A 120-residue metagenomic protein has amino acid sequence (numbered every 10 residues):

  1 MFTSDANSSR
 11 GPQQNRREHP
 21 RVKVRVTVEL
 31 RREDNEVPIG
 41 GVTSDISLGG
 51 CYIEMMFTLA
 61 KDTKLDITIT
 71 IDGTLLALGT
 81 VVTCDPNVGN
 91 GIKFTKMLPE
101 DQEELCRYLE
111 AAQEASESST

Functional and structural regions predicted by a protein language model:
M1-I46, C106-T120: N-terminal helix initiation/capping motif
Q14-N15, K64-D66, L78-T80: Short beta-alpha junctions and helix-cap segments that line functional grooves
V26-K61, D66, V88-G91: Short strand-loop-strand
G41, A77-V82: Short beta-strand-centered aromatic/proline hotspots
M55, I69, G79-V81, F94-K96: Residue-level recognition of conserved beta-strand positions in structured domain cores
F57-K61, I92-A111: Short solvent-exposed strand/turn elements
I71-L75: Short, charged beta-turn/beta-strand-edge "cap" motif at the junction between a beta-strand and an adjacent loop
